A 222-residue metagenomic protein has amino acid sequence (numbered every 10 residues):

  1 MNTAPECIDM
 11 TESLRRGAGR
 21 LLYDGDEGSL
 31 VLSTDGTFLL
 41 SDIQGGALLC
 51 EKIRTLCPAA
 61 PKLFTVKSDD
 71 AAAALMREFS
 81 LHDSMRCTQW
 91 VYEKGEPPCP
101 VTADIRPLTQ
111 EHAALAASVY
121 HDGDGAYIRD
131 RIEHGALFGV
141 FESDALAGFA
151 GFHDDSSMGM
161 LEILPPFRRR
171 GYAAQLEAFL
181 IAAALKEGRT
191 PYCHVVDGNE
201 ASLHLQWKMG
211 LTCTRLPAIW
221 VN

Functional and structural regions predicted by a protein language model:
M1, D104-L115: A short beta-loop-alpha structural element at the N-terminal edge of CoA-dependent acyl/N-acetyltransferase catalytic
M1-A73, A117-D130: N-terminal charged segments
D35-F38, F152-L161, C213-R215: A conserved beta-turn-beta hairpin within the catalytic core of GNAT-like acetyltransferases that forms part
G45-I53, R169-A183, E200-K208: Conserved acetyl-CoA-binding loop-helix of GNAT-fold acetyltransferases
C57-S68, A184-V196: Conserved GNAT acetyl-CoA-binding A-motif
D70-L81, A174, D197-R215: Conserved active-site alpha-helix within GNAT-family acetyltransferase domains
S80-E93, H194, G210-N222: Conserved catalytic-core motifs of GNAT/GCN5-like acyltransferases
A126-P166: A conserved beta-strand-loop-helix scaffold within acyl/acetyltransferase catalytic domains
